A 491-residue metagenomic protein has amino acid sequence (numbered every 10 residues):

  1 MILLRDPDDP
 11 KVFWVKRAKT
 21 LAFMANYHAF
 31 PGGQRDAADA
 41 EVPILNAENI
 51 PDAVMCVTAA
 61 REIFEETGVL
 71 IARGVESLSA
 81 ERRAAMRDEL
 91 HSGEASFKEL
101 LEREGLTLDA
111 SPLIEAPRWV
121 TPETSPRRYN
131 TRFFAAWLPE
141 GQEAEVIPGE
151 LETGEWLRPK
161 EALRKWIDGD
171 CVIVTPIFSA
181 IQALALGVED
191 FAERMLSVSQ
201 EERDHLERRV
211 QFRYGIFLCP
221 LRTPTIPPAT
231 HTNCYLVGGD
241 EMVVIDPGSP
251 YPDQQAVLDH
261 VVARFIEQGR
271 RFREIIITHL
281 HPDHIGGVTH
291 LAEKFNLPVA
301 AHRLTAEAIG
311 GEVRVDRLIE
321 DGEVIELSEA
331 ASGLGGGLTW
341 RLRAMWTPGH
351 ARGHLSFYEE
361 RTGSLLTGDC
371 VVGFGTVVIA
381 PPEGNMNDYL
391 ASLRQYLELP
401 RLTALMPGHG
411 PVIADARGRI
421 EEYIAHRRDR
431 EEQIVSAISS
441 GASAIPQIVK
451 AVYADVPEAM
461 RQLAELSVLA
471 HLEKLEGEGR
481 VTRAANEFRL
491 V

Functional and structural regions predicted by a protein language model:
M1-R213, F217-C219: N-terminal leader/linker segments that precede catalytic domains of diphosphate-processing enzymes
G215, V237, D246, H279 (+10 more regions): Divalent metal-coordination and catalytic microenvironments
I216-E267, S356-G368, G373: Conserved beta-strand hairpin/beta-sheet module of binuclear metal-dependent hydrolase folds, prominently
T230, S249-R341: Active-site HxH/HxHxD metal-binding segment of metal-dependent hydrolases
M242-V244, S249-P252, V324, E329-E431: Metallo-beta-lactamase
S436-V491: C-terminal regulatory/interaction regions
